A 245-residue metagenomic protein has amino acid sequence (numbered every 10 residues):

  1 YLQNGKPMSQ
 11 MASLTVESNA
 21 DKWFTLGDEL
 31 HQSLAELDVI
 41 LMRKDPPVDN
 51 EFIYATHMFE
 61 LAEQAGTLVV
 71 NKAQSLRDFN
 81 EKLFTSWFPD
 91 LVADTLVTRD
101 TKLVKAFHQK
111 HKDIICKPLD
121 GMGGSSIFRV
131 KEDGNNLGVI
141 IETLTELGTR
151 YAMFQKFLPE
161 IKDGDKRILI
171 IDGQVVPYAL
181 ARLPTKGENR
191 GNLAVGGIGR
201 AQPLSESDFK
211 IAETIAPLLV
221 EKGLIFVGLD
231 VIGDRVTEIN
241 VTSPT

Functional and structural regions predicted by a protein language model:
Y1-V97: Conserved N-proximal alpha/beta basic substrate-recognition cap immediately N-terminal to, or forming the N-lobe
K44-P47, L119-G121, P244: Short glycine-rich anion-binding loops that position phosphate/pyrophosphate groups of nucleotides and phosphorylated
V69, I114-I115: Hydrophobic beta-strand scaffold residues
A73-R77, R182-P184, I232-R235: Short glycine-enriched loops at secondary-structure junctions
D90-K112: Rossmann-like NAD(P)H-binding beta-loop-alpha module
K102, Q109-D113, D120-I211, L219: Phosphate-binding site of ATP-dependent enzymes
K186, P203-T245: ATP-dependent carboxylate activation and anion-phosphoryl transfer catalytic cores that bind Mg-ATP to form
